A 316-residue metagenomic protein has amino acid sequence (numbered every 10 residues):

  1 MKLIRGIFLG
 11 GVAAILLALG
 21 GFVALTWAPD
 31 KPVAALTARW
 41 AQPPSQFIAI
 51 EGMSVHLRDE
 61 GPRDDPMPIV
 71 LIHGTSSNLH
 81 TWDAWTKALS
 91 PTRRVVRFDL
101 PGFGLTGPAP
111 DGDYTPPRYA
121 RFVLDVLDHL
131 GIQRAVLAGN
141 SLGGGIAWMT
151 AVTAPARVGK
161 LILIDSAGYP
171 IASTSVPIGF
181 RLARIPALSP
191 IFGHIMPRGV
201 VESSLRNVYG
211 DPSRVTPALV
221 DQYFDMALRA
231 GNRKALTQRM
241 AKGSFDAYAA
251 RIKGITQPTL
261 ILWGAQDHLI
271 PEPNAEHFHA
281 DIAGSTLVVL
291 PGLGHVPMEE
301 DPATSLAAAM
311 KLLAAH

Functional and structural regions predicted by a protein language model:
M1-M67, T92-R93, I132-Q133, A314-H316: Alpha/beta-hydrolase fold catalytic core
A24, A28-P29, L36, T174-V176 (+1 more regions): Conserved alpha/beta-hydrolase catalytic His-Asp/Glu region
I50-E60, L100-L142, A307: Active-site loop/oxyanion-hole signature of alpha/beta-hydrolase fold enzymes
E60-L105: Conserved HGGG/HGGXW glycine-rich cap/lid loop of the alpha/beta-hydrolase fold
V152, L161-P190: Flexible "cap/lid" loop of the alpha/beta hydrolase fold
I255, I261-W263: Short beta-strand/loop motif that positions the catalytic acidic residue of the alpha/beta-hydrolase fold
A265-I270: Acidic catalytic loop of the alpha/beta-hydrolase fold
G284-H316: Catalytic active-site module of serine/aspartate enzymes centered on a nucleophile-bearing elbow/loop
